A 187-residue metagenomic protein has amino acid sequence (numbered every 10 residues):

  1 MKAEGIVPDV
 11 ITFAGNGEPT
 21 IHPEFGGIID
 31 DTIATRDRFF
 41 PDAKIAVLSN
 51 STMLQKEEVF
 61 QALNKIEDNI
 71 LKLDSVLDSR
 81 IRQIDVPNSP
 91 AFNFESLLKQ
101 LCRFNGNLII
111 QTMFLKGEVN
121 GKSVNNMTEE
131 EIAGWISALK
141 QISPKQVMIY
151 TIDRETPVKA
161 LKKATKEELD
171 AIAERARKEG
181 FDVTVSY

Functional and structural regions predicted by a protein language model:
M1-K2, R36, A176: Conserved hydrophobic residues forming the short capping helix/wall of the S-adenosyl-L-methionine
M1-T12, P23-G27: Conserved alpha-helical substructure of the radical SAM core
I21-K162: Conserved AdoMet/S-adenosylmethionine-binding subsite of the radical SAM
T165-Y187: Binuclear metal-ion centers of metallo-dependent hydrolases, dominated by the metallo-beta-lactamase
